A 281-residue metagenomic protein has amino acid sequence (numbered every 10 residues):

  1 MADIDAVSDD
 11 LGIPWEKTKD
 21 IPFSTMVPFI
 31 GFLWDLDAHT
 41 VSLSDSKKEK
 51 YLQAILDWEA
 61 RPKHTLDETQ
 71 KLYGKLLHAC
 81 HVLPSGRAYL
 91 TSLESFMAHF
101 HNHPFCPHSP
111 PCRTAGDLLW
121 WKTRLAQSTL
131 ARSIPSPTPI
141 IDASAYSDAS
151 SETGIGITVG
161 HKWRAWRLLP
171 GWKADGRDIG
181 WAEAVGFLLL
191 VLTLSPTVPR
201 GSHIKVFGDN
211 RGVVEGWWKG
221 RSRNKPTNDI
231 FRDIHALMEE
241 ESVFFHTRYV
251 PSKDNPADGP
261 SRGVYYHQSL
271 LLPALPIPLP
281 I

Functional and structural regions predicted by a protein language model:
M1, V191-A257, R262: RNase H catalytic domain
M1-D57, T69-Q70, P226-D254: Polymerase palm active-site segment centered on the conserved acidic dipeptide of motif C
S8, G31, Y51, Y73-G74 (+9 more regions): Mobile genetic element proteins and their domesticated derivatives, centered on retroelements and DNA transposons
F23-I134: C-terminal reverse transcriptase regions that engage the nucleic-acid substrate
S24, A79, G86-Y89, S151-I155 (+3 more regions): Flexible loop/turn segments at secondary-structure boundaries
D57, V159-V185, T193, G212-R221 (+1 more regions): A short, polar/acidic, helix/strand-boundary loop motif
L130-I140, P196: A short acidic-Thr-Gly-centered motif at the start of a beta-strand
I140-E152: Two-metal-ion RNase H-like nuclease active-site motif
